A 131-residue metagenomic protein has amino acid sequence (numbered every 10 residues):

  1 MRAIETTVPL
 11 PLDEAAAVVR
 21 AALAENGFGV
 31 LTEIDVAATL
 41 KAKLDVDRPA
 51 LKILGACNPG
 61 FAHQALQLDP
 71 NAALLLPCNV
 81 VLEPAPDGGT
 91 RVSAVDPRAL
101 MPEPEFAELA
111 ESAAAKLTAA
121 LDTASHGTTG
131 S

Functional and structural regions predicted by a protein language model:
M1-N26, H126, S131: Terminal, regulation- and interaction-focused segments at domain boundaries
A21-E25, N71, A119: Short, intrinsically disordered, mixed-charge
E25, A42-K43, T123: Residues at alpha-helix termini
G29-L31, D35-V81: Compact, glycine-rich, soluble single-domain proteins
N79-E103: Beta-strand/loop substructures that line and gate deep hydrophobic ligand-binding cavities in soluble
P97, M101-S131: Well-ordered alpha/beta subsegment
